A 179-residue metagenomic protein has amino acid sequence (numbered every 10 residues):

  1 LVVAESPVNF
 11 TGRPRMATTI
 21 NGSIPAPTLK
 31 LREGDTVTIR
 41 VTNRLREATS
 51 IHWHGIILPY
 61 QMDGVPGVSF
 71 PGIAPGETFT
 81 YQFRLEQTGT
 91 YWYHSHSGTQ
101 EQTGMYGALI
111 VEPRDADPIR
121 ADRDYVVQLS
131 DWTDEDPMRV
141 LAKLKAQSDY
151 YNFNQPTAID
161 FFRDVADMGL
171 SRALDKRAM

Functional and structural regions predicted by a protein language model:
V2-M179: Histidine-centered copper-binding motifs that mark active-site loops of extracellular/periplasmic copper enzymes
